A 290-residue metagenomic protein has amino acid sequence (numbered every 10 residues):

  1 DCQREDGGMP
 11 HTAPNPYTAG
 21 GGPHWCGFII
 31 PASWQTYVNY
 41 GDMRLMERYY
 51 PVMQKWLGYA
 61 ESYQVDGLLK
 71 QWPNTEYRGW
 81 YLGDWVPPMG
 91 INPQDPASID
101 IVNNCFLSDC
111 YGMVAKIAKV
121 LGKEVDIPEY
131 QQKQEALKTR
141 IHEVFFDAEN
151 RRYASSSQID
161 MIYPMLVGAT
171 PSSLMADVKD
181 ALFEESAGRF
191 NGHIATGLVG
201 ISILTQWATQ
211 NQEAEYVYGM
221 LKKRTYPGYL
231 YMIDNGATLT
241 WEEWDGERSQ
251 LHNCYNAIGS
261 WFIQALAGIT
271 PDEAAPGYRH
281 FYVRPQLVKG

Functional and structural regions predicted by a protein language model:
D1-H11, N39-N103, V120-Y163, K223 (+1 more regions): Active-site acid/base region of carbohydrate-active enzymes
P14-C26, V86-F106, E143-M161, V167-A169 (+2 more regions): Solvent-exposed loop and edge beta-strand segments that line ligand/cofactor-binding and catalytic clefts
G22-I29, M46, M53, D100 (+9 more regions): Active-site-proximal structural scaffolding
F28-P31, Q35, R48, V52-K55 (+11 more regions): Extracytoplasmic/secreted proteins, especially bacterial periplasmic and envelope-associated proteins
I29-L45, F106-E124, I162-S173, I203-N211 (+1 more regions): Well-ordered alpha-helical scaffold segments within catalytic/enzyme domains
S62, A115, H142-E143, E184-A187 (+1 more regions): Amphipathic alpha-helical segments of tetratricopeptide repeats
Q132, E215-G290: Non-catalytic C-terminal accessory modules of carbohydrate-active enzymes
L174-F183: Alpha-helical repeat scaffolds
